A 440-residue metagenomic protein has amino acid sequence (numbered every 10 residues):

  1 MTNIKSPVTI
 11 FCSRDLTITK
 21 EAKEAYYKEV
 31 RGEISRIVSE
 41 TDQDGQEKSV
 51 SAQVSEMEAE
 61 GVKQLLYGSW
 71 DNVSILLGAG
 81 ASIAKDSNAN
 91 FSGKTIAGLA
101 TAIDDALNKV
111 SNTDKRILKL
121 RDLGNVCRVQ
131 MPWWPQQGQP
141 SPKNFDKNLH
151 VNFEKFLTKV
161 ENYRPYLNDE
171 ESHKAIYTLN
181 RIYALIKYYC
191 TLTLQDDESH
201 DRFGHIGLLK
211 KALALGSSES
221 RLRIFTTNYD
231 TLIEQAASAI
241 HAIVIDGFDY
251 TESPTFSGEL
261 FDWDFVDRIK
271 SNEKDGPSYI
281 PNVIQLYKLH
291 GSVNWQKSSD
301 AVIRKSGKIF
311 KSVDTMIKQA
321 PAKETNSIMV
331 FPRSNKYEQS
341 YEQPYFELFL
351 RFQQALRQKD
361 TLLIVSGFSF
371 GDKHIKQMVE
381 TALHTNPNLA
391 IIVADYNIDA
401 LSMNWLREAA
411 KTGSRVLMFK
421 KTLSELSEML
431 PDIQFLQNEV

Functional and structural regions predicted by a protein language model:
M1-I75, S111-L123, G276, N335-V440: SIR2/sirtuin-family catalytic core signature
Q46-Y67, D201-G216, F265-P277: Short linear interaction motifs
V62-L107: An N-terminal structural lobe/cap that precedes and organizes the functional/catalytic core across diverse proteins
L77, T226, H290, V393-D395: Short beta-strand/turn micro-motifs composed of small residues that flank or help shape donor/cofactor-binding pockets
A79-G80, Y229, G291, F368-S369: Active-site metal-binding loops of divalent metal-dependent hydrolases
A84-N90, I233-S238, S298-D300, K373-V379 (+1 more regions): A short acidic (Asp/Glu
S92, D114-N180, K210-S327: Extended, H/D-rich, highly charged conserved domains that either
L179-G204, I328-P344: Glycine-rich phosphate-binding "P-loop"
